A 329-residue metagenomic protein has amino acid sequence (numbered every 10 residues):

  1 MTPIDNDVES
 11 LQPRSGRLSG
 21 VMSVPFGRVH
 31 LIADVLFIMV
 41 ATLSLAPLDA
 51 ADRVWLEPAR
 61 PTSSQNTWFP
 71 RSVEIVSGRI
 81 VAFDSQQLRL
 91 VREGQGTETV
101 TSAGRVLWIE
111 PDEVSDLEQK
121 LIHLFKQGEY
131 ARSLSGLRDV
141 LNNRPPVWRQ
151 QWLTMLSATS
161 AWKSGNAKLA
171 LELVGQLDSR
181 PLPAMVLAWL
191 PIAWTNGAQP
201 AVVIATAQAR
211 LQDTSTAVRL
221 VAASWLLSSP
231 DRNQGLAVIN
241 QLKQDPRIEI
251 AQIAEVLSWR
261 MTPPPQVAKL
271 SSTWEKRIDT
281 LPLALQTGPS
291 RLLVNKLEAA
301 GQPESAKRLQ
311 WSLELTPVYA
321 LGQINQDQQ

Functional and structural regions predicted by a protein language model:
M1-P3, H30, L45-L48, Q323: Short linear motifs centered on Gly/Pro in flexible linkers and helix caps
M1-V29: N-terminal secretory signal peptides that target proteins for export/translocation
D7-L11, L36, V54: Intrinsically disordered, low-complexity regions of eukaryotic proteins
V8, G20, A41-L43, S258: Residue-level detector of alpha-helical hydrophobic segments embedded in or interacting with membranes
R14, G27, I32, T67 (+1 more regions): Compositionally biased, intrinsically disordered low-complexity segments enriched in polar/proline residues
A33-S44: Bacterial N-terminal signal peptides
P47-Q328: Compositionally biased alpha-helical segments
